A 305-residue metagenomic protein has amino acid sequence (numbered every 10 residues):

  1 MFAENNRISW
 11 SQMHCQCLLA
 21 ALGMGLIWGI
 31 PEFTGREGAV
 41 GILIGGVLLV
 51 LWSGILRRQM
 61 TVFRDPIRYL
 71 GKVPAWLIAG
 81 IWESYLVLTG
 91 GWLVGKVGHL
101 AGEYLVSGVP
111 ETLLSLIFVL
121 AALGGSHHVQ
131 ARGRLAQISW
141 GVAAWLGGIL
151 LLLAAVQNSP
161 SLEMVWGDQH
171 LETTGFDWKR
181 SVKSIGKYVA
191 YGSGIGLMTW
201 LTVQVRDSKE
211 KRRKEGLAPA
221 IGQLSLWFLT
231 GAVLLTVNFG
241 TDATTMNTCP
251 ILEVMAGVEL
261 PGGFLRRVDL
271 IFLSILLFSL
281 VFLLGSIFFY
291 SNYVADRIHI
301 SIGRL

Functional and structural regions predicted by a protein language model:
M1-V40, G125-A136, L252-V254: N-terminal hydrophobic signal/anchor transmembrane helix of membrane proteins
N6-W28, G41-G45, L49-S53, W82-L86 (+6 more regions): Hydrophobic, membrane-embedded alpha-helices of multi-pass small-molecule transporters
M24-E111: Membrane helical hairpin/interfacial module
R57-V62, L123-Q130, A154-N158, T202-K209: Structural signal for the C-terminal ends of transmembrane alpha-helices and the immediately following loop
F63-V73, V129-A136, V205-A218, D296-G303: Membrane-interface helix-boundary motifs at transmembrane edges
P74-E83, S139-A155, Q223-L229: Small-residue-rich segments of transmembrane alpha-helices in multi-pass membrane proteins, especially helix faces
V97, A101, E111-T112, G124-A154: Membrane-interface loop-to-helix entry segments
N238-D269: Membrane-interface interhelical connector segments
